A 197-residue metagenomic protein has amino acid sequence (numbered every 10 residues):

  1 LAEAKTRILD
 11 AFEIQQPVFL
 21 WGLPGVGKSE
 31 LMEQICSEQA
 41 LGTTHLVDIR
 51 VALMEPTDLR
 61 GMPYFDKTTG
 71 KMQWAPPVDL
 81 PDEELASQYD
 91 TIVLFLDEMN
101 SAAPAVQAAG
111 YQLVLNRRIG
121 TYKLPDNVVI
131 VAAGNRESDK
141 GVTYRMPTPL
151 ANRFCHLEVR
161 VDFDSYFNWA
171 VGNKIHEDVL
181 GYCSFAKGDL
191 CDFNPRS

Functional and structural regions predicted by a protein language model:
L1-S197: C-terminal regulatory/interaction module of P-loop NTP-utilizing enzymes
